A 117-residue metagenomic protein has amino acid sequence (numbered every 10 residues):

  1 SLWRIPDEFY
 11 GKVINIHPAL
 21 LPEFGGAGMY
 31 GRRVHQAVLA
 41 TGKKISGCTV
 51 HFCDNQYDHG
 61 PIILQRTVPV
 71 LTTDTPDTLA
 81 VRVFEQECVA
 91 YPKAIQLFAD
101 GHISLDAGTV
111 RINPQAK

Functional and structural regions predicted by a protein language model:
S1-G108: Donor/substrate-binding cores of folate-linked one-carbon enzymes
L105-K117: A short, charged, Gly/Pro-tolerant segment at domain boundaries
